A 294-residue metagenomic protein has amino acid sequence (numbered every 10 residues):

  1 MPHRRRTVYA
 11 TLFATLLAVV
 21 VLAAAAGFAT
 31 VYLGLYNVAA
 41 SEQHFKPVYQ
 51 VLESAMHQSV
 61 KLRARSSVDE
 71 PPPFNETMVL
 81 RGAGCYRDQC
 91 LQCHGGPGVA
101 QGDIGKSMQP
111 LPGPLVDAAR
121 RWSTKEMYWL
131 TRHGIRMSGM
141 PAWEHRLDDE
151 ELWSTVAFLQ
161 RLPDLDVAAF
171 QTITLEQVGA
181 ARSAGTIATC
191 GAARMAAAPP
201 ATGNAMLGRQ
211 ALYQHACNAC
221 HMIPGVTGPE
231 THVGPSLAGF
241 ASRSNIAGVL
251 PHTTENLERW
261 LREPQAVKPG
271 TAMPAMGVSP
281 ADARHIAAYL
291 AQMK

Functional and structural regions predicted by a protein language model:
P2-R87, Q92, G96, D103-G105 (+4 more regions): Periplasmic c-type cytochrome electron-transfer domains
T77, A83, R87-P110, R136-G139 (+5 more regions): Periplasmic/extracellular electron-transfer cofactor-ligation site, primarily the c-type cytochrome heme-c attachment
G113-L115: Short proline-rich PxxP-based motifs
C190-T202, M206, G225-E230, A238: Copper-binding active sites and cupredoxin-like electron-transfer domains, recognizing His/Cys-rich ligand loops
